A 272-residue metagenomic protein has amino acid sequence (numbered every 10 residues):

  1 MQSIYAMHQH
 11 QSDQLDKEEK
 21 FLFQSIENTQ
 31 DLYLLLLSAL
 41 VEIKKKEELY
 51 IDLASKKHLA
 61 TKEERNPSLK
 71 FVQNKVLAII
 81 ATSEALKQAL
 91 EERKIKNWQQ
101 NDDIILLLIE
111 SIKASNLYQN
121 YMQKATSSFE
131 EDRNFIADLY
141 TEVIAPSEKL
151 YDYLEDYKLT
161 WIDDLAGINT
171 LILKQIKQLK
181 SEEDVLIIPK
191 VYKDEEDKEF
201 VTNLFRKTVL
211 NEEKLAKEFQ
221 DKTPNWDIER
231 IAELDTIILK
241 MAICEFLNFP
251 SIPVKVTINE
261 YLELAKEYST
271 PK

Functional and structural regions predicted by a protein language model:
M1-K272: Class I Rossmann-like S-adenosyl-L-methionine
